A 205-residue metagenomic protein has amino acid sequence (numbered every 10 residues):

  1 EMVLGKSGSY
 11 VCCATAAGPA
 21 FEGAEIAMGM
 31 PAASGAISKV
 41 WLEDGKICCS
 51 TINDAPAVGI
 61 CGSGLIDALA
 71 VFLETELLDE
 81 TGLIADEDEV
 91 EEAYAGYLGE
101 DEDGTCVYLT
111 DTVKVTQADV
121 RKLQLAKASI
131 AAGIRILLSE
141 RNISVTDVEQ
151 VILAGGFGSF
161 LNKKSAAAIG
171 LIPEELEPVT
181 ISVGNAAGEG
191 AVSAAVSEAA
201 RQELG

Functional and structural regions predicted by a protein language model:
E1-G205: Helical "lid/coupling" subdomains associated with nucleotide-phosphate turnover
